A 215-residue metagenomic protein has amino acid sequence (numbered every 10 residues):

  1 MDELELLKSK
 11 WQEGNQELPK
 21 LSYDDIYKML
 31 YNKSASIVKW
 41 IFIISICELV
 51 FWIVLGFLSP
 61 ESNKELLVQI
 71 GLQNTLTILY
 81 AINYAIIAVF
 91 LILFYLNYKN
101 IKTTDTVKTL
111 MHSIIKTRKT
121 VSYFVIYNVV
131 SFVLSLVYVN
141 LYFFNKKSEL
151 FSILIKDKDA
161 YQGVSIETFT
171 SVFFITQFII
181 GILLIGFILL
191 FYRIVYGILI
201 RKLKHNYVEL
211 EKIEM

Functional and structural regions predicted by a protein language model:
M1-S34: Disordered, charged N-terminal biogenesis/targeting segments of membrane/secreted proteins
I43-E48, I82, V121-F144: Hydrophobic alpha-helical membrane-insertion segments
I44-L76, K156-G163: Long, highly hydrophobic alpha-helical transmembrane signal-anchor segments
K64-E65, I92-T109: Membrane-helix interface/capping segments
Y80-I87, V164-L189: Hydrophobic alpha-helical transmembrane segments
Y98-N100, F191-E214: Cytosolic juxtamembrane helix at the C-terminal end of the final transmembrane segment
T104-V121, A160-V164: Short membrane-interface loop/juxtamembrane segments of multi-pass integral membrane proteins
V137-Y161: Juxtamembrane non-transmembrane "cap" segments at the membrane-aqueous interface of multi-pass membrane proteins
